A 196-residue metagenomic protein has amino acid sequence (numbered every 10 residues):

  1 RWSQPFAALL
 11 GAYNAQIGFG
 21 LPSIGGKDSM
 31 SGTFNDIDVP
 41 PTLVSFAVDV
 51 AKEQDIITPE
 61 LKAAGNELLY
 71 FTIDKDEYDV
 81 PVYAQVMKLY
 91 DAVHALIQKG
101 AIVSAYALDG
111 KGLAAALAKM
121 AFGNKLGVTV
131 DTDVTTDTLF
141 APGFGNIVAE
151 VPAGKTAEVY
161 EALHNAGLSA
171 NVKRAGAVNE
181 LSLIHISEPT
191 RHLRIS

Functional and structural regions predicted by a protein language model:
R1-L68, T72-D74, T132-S182: Phosphate/diphosphate-binding loops
R1-Q4, P81-Q85: Alpha-helix N-cap and loop-to-helix initiation/capping positions
D74-P81: Short, Lys/Arg- and Gly-enriched loop/turn segments at beta-strand edges
Y83-G145: Active-site-proximal betaalpha loop/short-helix elements that scaffold phosphoryl/nucleotidyl transfer chemistry
G112, K155-A157, L193: Glycine-rich nucleotide phosphate-binding loop and flanking beta-alpha elements of Rossmann-like dinucleotide-binding
I184-I195: Single conserved hydrophobic/aromatic residue that forms the stacking wall/gate of nucleotide- or nucleobase-binding
